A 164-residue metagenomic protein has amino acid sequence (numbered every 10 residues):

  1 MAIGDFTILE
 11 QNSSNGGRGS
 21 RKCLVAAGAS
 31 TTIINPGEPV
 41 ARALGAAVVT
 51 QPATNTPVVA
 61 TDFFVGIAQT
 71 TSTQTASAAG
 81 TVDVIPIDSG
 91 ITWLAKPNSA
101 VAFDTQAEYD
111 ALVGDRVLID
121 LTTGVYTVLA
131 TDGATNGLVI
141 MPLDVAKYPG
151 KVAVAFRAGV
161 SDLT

Functional and structural regions predicted by a protein language model:
M1-T164: Surface-exposed, low-hydrophobicity beta-strand/loop segments enriched in small/polar/acidic residues
